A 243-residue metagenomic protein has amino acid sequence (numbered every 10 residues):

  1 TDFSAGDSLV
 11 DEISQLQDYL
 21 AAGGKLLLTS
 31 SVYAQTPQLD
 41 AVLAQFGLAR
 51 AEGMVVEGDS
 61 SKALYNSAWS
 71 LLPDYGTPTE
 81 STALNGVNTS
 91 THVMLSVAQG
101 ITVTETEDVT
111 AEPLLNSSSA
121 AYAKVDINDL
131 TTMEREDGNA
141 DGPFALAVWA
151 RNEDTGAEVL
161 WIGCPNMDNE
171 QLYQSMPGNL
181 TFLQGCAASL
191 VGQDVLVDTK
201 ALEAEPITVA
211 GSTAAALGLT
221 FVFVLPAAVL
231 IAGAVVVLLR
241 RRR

Functional and structural regions predicted by a protein language model:
T1-V195: Acidic, S/T/G-rich, low-cysteine, solvent-exposed domains in lumenal/extracellular/periplasmic regions of secretory
M167, L172, D194-F221: Short, aromatic-rich amphipathic segments at membrane interfaces that lie adjacent to a transmembrane helix or signal
P226-R240: Alpha-helical transmembrane segments
